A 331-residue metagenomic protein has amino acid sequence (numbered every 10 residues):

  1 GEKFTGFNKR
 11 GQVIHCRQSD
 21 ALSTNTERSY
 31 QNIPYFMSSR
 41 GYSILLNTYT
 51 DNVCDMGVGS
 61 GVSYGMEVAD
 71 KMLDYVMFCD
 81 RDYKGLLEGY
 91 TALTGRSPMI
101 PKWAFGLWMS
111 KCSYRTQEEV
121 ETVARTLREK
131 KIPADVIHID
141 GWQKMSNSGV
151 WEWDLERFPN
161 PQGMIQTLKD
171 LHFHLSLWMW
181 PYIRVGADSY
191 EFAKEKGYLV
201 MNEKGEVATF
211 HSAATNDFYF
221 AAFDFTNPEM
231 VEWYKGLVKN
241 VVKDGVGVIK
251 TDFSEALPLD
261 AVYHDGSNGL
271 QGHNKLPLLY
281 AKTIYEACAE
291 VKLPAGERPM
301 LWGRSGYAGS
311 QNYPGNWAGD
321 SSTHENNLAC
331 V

Functional and structural regions predicted by a protein language model:
G1-V331: Catalytic-domain carbohydrate-binding cleft regions of carbohydrate-active enzymes
